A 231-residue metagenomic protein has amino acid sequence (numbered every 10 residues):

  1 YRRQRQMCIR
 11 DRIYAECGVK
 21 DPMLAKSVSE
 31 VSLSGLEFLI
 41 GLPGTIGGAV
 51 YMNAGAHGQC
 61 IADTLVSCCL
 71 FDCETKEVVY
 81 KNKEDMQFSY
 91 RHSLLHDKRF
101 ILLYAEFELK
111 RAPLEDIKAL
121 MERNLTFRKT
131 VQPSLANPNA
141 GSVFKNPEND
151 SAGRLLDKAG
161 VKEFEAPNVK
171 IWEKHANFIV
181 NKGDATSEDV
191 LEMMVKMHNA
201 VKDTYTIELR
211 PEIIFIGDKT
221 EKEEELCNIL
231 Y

Functional and structural regions predicted by a protein language model:
Y1-I9: Single conserved hydrophobic/aromatic residue that forms the stacking wall/gate of nucleotide- or nucleobase-binding
R2, G41, D72-C73: Short, acidic, Ser/Thr-enriched surface-loop or helix-capping motifs
I13-L33, A119: A short, flexible low-complexity segment enriched in Lys/Arg and Gly/Pro that occurs in N-terminal basic tails
A15-C17, G35-I40, Y80-K81: General beta-strand structural signal in soluble alpha/beta enzymes
E16, L39-G41, C69, Y104-E106: Short beta-strand segments
K20, T45-I46, T186: Short, structural beta-strand-to-alpha-helix junction motif
S29-V66, N139: A gly/ser-rich beta-alpha-beta helix-loop segment of oxidoreductase catalytic cores
F71-E192, N199-Y231: Phosphate/pyrophosphate- and phosphate-bearing ligand-binding catalytic cores of soluble enzymes
